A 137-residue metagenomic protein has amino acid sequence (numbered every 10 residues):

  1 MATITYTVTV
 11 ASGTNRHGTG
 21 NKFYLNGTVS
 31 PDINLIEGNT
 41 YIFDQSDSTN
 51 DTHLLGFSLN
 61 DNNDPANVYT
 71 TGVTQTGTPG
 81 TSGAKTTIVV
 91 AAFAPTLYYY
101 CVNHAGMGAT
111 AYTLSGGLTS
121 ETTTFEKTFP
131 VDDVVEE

Functional and structural regions predicted by a protein language model:
I4-N15, L25, N50-T52, T71-E121 (+2 more regions): Extracellular/periplasmic metallocenter environments
G13-E37: N-terminal edge beta-strand
P31-N39, I88-F93: Extracellular and analogous surface-interaction loops
I36-G38, G83, E137: Solvent-exposed, conformationally flexible loop/turn segments
Q45-T49: Acidic, Ser/Thr
L54-S58: Beta-strand signatures of extracellular beta-sandwich domains
N60-D64: Change "in extracellular beta-sheet-rich domains … of secreted and cell-surface proteins" to "in beta-sheet-rich domains
